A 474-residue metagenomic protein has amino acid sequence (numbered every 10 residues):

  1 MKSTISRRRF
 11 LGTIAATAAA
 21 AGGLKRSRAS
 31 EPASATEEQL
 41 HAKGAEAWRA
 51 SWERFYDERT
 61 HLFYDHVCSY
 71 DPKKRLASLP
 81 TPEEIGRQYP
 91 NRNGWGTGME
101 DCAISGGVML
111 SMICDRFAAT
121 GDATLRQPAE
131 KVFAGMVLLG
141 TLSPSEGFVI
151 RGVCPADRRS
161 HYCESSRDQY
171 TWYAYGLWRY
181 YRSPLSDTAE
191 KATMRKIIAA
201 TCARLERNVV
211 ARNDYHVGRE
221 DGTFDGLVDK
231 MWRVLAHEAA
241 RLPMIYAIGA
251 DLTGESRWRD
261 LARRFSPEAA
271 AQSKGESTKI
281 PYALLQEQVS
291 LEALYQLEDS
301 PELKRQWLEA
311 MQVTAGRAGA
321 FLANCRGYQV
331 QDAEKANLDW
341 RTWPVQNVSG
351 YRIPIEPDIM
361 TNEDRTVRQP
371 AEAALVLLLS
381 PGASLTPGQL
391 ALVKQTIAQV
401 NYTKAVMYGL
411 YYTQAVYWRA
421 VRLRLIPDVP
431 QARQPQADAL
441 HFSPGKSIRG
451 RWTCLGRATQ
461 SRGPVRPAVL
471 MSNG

Functional and structural regions predicted by a protein language model:
M1-T17: N-terminal secretory signal peptides and thylakoid transit peptides that target proteins across membranes
I5, P32-D57, S186-D187, A293-G474: Terminal, non-catalytic domain-edge segments
G12, A29-D101, K131, G135-V153 (+4 more regions): Low-complexity, Ser/Thr/Pro/Gly-enriched N-terminal "stalk/linker" regions
E37, H41-W52, L110, R126-G140 (+9 more regions): Hydrophobic core segments within long, regular secondary-structure runs in both alpha- and beta-rich folds
L62-G96, S145-S166, D214-H237, K279-S300 (+3 more regions): Carbohydrate-binding/catalytic loop surfaces
E100-F117, S166-Y181, R233-A250, P281-L297 (+4 more regions): Well-ordered alpha-helical segments within folded domains of soluble proteins
S165-I245: Aromatic- and glycine-enriched pocket-lining scaffold segments that form the walls of small-molecule binding clefts
V234-S273: Beta-propeller domains
